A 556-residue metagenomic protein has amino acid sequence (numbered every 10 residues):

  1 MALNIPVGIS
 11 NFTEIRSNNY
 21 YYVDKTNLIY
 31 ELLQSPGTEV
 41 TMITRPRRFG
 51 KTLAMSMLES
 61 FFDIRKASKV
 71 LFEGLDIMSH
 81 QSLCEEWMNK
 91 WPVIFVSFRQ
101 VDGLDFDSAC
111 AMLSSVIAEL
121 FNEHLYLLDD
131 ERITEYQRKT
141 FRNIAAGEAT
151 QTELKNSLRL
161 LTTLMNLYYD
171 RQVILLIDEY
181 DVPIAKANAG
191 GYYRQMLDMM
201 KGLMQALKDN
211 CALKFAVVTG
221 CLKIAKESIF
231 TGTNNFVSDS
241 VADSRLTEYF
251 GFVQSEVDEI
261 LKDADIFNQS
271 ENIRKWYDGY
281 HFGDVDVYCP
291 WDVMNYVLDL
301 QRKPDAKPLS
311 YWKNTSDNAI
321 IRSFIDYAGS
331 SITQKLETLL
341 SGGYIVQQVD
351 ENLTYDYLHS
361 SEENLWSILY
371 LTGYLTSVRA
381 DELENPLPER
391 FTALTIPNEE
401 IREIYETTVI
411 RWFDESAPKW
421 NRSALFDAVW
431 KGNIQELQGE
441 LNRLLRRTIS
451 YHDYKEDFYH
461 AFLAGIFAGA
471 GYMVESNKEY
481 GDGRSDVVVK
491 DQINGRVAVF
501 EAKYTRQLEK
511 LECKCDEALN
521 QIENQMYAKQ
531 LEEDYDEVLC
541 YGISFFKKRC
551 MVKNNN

Functional and structural regions predicted by a protein language model:
M1-F49, L53-H80, L444: Walker A/P-loop-proximal flanking segment of P-loop NTPase domains
G8-R16, V101-L104, S108, M112-K155 (+1 more regions): Conserved P-loop NTPase mechanochemical-coupling segment
T13, S60-Y126: P-loop NTPase motor core
M88, M165-I174, Q492: Short basic/glycine-enriched coil/helix segment immediately N-terminal to the Walker B
F121, S157-Y168, Q195-A216, Y527-Q530: Substrate-engagement module of ASCE P-loop NTPases
L176, V182, Y192-T233: Sensor-1/coupling segment of RecA-like P-loop NTPase cores
S228-T231, D239-L298: Amphipathic alpha-helical segments of the small helical/lid subdomains adjacent to P-loop NTPase cores
F236, Y288-M526, E537, C550-N556: Extended alpha-helical interface modules used as scaffolds for assembling large macromolecular complexes
